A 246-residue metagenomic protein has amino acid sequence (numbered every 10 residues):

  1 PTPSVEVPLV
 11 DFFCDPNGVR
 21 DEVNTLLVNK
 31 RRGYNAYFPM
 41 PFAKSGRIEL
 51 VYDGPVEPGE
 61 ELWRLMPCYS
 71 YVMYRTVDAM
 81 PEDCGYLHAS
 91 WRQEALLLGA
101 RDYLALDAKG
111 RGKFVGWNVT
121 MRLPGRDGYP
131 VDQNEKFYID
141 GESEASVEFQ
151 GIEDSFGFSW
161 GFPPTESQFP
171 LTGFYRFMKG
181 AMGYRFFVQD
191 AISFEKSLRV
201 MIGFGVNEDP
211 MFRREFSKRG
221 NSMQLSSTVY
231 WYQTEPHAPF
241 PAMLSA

Functional and structural regions predicted by a protein language model:
P1-A246: Beta-strand-centric surfaces of beta-sandwich/beta-rich domains
